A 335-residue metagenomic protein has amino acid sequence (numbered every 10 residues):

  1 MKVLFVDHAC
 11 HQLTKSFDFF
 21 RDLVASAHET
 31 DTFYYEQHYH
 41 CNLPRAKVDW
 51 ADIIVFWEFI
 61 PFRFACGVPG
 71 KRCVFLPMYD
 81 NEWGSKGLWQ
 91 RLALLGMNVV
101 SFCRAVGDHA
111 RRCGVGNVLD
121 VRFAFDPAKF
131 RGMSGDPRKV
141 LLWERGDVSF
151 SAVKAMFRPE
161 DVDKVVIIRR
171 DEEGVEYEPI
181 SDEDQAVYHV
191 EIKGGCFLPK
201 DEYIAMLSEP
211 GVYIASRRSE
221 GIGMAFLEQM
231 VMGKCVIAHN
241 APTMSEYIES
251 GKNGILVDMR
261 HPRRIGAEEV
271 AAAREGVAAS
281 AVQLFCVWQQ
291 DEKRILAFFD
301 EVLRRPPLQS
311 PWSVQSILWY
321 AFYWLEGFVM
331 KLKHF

Functional and structural regions predicted by a protein language model:
M1-F62, A241, L256: N-terminal pre-catalytic "stem/leader" segment of glycosyltransferase-like enzymes
F33-D108: Extended catalytic core of nucleotide-activated donor transferases of GT-like folds
P127-K129, S134-L198: Conserved catalytic-core segment of nucleotide-activated headgroup transferases in glycan assembly
I204, L227-V231, S245-E246: Short alpha-helical segment that forms part of, or immediately flanks, the ligand-binding pocket in carbohydrate-active
R218: Aromatic "clamp/platform" in nucleotide-sugar-dependent glycosyltransferases that forms part of the donor/acceptor
C235-A238: Short hydrophobic beta-strand element within catalytic cores of glycosyltransferases and related nucleotide-activated
K252-D258: A short acidic/histidine/glycine-rich donor-binding loop in glycosyltransferase catalytic cores
R260-G327: A charged, aromatic-enriched C-terminal amphipathic alpha-helix characteristic of glycosyltransferases across folds
